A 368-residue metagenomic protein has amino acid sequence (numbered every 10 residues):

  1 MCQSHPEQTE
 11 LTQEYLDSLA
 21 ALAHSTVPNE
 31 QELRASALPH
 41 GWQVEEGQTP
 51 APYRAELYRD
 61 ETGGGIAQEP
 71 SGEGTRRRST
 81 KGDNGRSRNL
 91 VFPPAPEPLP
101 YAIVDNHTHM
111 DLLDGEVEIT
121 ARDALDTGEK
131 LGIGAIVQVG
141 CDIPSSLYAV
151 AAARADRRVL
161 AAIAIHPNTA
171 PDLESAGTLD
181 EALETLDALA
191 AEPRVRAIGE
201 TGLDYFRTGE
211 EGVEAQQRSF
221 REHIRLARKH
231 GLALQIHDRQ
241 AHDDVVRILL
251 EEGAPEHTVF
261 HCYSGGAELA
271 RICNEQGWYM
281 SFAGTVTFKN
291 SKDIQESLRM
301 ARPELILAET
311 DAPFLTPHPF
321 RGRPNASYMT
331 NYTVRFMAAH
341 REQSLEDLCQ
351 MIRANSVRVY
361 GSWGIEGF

Functional and structural regions predicted by a protein language model:
M1-F368: Mid-domain alpha/beta scaffold segments of enzyme catalytic cores
